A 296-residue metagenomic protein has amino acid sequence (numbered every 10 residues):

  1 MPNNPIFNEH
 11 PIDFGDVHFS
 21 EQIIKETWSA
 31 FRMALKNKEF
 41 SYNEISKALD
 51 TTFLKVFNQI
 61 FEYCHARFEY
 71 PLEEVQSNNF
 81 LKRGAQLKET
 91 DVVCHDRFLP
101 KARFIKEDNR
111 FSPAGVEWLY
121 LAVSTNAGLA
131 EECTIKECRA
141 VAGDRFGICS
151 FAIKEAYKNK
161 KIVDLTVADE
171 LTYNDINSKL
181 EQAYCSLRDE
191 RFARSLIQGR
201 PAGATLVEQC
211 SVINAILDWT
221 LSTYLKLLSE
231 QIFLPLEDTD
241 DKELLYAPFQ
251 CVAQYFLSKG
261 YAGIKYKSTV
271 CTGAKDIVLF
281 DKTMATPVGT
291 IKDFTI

Functional and structural regions predicted by a protein language model:
M1-P113, V141-I296: Active-site and NAD+-binding cores of ADP-ribose-processing enzymes
E89, N126-A127: A short acidic, glycine/proline-enriched capping/turn motif at secondary-structure boundaries, especially helix N-cap
E117-N126: Short, well-ordered beta-strand elements within core beta-sheets of diverse protein domains
A130-V141: Short active-site loop/helix that positions an aromatic residue
